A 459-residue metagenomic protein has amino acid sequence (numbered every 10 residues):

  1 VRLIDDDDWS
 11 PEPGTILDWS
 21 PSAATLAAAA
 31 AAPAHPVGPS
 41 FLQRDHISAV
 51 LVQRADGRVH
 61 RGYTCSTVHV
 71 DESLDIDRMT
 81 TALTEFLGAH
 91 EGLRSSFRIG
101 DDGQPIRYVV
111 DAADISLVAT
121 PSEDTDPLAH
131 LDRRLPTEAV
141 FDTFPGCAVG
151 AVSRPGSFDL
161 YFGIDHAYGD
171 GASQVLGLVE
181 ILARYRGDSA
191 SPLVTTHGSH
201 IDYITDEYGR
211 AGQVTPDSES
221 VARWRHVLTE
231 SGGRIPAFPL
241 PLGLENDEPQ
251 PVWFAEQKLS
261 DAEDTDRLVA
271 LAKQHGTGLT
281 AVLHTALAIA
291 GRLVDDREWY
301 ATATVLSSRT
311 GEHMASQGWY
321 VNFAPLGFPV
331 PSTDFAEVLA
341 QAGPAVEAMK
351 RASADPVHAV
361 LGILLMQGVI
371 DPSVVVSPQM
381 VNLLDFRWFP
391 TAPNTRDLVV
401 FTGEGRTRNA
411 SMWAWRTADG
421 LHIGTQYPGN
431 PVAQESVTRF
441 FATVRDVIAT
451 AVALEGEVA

Functional and structural regions predicted by a protein language model:
V1-A55, T81-D124, G198-V252, T333: Short amphipathic alpha-helices and their capping loops
V1-R58, G62, G291-P356, V374-T395 (+1 more regions): Acyl-thioester-dependent acyl-group transfer interface
R2-S10, D124, F141-D142, G146-D202 (+1 more regions): Active-site-proximal acidic secondary-structure segment that organizes catalysis
A23-P39, R58-R78, D142-F162, L244-R309 (+3 more regions): Gly/Ser/Thr-rich phosphate-binding loops and adjoining beta-strand/alpha-helix segments that form adenosine-phosphate
I76-L87, D132-L135, Q174, L178-L182 (+8 more regions): Short amphipathic alpha-helical segments
M79, H90, G276, L283 (+2 more regions): Low-complexity/IDR signal
R98-G100, V152-R154, W413-T417: Short beta-strand micro-motifs enriched in acidic
